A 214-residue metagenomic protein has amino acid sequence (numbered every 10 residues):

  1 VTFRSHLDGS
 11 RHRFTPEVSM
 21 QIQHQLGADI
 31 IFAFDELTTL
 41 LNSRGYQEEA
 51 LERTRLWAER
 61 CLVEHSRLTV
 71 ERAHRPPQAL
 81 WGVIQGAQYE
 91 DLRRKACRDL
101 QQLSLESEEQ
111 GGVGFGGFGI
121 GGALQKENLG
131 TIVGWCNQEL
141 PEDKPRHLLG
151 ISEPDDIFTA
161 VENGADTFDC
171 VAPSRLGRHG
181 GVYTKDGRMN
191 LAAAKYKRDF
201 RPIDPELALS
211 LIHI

Functional and structural regions predicted by a protein language model:
V1-H74, A194-D199: Non-catalytic, usually N-terminal nucleic-acid engagement modules in DNA/RNA processing proteins
E52, L68, R75-D204: Glycine-rich phosphate/ribose-binding loops and adjacent secondary-structure elements that form binding surfaces
L209: Short cysteine-rich clusters marking metal-coordination/redox-active sites
I212-I214: Conserved small/polar residues in nucleotide/adenosyl-binding loops
